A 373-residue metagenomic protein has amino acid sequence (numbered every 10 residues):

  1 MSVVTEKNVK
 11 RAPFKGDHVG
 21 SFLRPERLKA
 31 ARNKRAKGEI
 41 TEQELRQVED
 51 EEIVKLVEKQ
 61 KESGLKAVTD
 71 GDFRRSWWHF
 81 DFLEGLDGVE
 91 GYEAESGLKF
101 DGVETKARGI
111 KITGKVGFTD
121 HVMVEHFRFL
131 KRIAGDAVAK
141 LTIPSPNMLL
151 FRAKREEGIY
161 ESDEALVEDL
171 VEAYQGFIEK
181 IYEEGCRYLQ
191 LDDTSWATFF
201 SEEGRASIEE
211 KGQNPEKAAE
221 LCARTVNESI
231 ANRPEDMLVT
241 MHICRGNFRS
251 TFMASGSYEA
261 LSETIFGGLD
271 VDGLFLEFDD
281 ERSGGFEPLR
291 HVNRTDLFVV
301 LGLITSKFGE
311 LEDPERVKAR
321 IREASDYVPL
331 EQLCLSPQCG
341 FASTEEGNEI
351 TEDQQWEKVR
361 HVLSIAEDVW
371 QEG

Functional and structural regions predicted by a protein language model:
M1-G373: Domain-level signal for soluble alpha/beta catalytic cores
